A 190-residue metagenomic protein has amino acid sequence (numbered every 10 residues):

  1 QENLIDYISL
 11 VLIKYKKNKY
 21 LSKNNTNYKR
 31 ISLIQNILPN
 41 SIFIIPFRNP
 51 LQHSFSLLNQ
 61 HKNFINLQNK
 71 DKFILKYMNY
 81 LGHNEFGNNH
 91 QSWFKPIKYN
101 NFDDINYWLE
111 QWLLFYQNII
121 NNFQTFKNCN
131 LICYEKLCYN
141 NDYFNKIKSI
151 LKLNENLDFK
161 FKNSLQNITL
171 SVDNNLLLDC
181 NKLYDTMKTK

Functional and structural regions predicted by a protein language model:
Q1-L21, N89, F94: PAPS-dependent sulfation machinery
E2-L4, K23-N27, L109-L113: A conditional alpha-helix N-cap/helix-loop micro-motif detector
L12, Q35, I120-Q124: N-terminal cationic-hydrophobic initiation segments that often serve targeting/anchoring roles
N18, N40, F126-N128: A generic structural signal for alpha->beta connector loops
K19-K23, L131-C133: Short catalytic-loop micro-motif centered on adjacent basic/acidic residues
K23-N25, I34-N59: Conserved phosphate-donor/acceptor-positioning beta-strand/loop module used by diverse small-molecule
Y28-K29, Q52, C138-Y139: Short alpha-helical
L58, K62-K190: PAPS-dependent sulfotransferases, especially Golgi type II membrane carbohydrate sulfotransferases
